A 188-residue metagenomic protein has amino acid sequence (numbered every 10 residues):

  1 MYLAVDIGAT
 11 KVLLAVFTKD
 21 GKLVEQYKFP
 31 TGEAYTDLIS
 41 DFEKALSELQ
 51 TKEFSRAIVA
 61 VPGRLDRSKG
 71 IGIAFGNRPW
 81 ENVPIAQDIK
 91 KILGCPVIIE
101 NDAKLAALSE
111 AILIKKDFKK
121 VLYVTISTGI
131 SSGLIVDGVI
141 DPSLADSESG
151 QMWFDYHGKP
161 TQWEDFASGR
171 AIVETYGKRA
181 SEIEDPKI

Functional and structural regions predicted by a protein language model:
M1-L3: Extreme N-terminal starter segment of soluble prokaryotic enzymes
D6, I58-P62, Y123-G129: Short beta-strand segments
T10: Conserved Rossmann-like nucleotide-cofactor binding loop
A15-K19, K28, A34-Y35, I98 (+1 more regions): Glycine/GP-enriched mid-protein hinge/lid loop-to-helix segment characteristic of carbohydrate kinases
G21-L23: Residue-level signal for glycine
G32, T36, S40-E43, S47 (+2 more regions): Glycine-rich phosphate-binding loop and adjoining helix at the ATP-binding site of ATP-dependent phosphoryl-transfer
E43-K52, K90-I92, G138, I172 (+2 more regions): Alpha-helix C-terminal capping segments
